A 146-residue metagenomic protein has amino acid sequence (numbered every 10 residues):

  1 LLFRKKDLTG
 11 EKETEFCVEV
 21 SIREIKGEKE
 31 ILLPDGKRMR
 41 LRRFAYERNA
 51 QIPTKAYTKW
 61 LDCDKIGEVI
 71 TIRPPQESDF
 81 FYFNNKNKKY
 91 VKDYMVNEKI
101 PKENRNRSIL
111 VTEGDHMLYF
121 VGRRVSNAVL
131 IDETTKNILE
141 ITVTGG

Functional and structural regions predicted by a protein language model:
L1-G146: AMP-forming adenylation/ATP pyrophosphatase catalytic core
